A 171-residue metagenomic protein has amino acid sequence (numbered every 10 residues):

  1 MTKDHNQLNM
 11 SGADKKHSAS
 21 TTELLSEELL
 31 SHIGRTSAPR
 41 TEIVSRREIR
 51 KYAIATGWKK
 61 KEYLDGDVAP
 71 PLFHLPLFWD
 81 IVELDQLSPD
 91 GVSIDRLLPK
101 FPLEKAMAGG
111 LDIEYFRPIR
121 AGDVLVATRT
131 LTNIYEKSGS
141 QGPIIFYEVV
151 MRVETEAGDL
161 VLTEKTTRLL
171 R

Functional and structural regions predicted by a protein language model:
T2-G110: Hot-dog-fold acyl-thioester-processing enzymes
T2-L30, G110, E114-R171: HotDog/MaoC-like acyl-thioester-processing domains
